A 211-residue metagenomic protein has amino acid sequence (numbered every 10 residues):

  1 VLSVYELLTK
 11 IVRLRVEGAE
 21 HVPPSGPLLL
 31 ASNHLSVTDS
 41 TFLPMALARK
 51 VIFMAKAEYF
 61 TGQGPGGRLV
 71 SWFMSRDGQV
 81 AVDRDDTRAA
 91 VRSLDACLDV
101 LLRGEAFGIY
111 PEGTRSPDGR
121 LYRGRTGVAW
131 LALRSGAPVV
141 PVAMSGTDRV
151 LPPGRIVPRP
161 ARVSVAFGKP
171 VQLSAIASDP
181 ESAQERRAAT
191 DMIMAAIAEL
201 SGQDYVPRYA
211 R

Functional and structural regions predicted by a protein language model:
V1-I11, Q63-G78, V157-R162: Alpha-helical membrane-targeting segments
L2-H34: Helix-to-loop junction immediately C-terminal to a conserved catalytic motif
V12, T87-V91: A conditional alpha-helix N-cap/helix-loop micro-motif detector
V16, G67, V91-L94: Structural motif corresponding to alpha-helix initiation and N-cap regions
G18, N33, A55-K56, Y110-E112 (+1 more regions): A secondary-structure boundary/capping signal
P24-T87: Catalytic core of membrane glycerolipid acyltransferases/transacylases, capturing the structured, soluble-facing
V91-R211: Non-catalytic C-terminal accessory region of glycerolipid acyltransferases and related lyso-lipid remodeling enzymes
